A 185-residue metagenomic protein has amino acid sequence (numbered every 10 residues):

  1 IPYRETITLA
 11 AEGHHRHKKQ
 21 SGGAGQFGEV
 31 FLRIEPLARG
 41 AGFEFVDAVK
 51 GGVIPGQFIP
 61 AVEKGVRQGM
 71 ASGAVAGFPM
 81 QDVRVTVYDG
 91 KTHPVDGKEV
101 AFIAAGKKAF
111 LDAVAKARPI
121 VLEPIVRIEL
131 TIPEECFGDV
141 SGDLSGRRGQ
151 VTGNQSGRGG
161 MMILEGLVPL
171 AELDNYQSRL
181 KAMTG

Functional and structural regions predicted by a protein language model:
I1-G185: Accessory interaction regions appended to the cores of large information-processing enzymes
